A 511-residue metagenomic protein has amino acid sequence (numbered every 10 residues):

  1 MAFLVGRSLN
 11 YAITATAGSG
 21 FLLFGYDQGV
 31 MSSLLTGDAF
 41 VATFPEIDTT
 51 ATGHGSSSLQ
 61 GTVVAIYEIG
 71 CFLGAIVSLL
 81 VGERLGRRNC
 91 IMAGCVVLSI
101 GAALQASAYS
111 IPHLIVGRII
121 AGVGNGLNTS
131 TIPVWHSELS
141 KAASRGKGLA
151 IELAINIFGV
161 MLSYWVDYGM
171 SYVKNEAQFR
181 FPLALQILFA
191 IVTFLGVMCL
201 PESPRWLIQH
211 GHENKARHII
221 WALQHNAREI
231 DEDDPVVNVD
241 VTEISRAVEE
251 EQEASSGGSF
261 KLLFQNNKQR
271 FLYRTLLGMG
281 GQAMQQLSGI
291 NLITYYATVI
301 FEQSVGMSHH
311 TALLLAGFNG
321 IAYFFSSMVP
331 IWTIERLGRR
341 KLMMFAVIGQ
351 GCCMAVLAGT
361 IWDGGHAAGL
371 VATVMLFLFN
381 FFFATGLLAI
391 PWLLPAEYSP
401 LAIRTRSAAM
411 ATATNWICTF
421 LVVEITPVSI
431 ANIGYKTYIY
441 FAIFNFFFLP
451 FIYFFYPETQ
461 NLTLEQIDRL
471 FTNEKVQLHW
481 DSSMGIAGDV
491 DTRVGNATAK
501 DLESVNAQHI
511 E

Functional and structural regions predicted by a protein language model:
M1-N226, R246-E511: Alpha-helical transmembrane bundle of multi-pass membrane proteins
L223-N238: Short intracellular "coupling" helices and adjacent cytoplasmic loop segments at the cytosolic face of multi-pass
